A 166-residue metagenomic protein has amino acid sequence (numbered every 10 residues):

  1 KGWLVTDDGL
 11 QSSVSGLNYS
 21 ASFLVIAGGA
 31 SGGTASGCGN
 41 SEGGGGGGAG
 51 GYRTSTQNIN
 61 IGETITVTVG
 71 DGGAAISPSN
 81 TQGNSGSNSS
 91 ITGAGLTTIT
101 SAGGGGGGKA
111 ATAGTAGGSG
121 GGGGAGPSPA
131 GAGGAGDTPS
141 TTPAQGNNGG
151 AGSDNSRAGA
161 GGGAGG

Functional and structural regions predicted by a protein language model:
K1-G166: Glycine-biased low-complexity/repetitive sequence motifs
